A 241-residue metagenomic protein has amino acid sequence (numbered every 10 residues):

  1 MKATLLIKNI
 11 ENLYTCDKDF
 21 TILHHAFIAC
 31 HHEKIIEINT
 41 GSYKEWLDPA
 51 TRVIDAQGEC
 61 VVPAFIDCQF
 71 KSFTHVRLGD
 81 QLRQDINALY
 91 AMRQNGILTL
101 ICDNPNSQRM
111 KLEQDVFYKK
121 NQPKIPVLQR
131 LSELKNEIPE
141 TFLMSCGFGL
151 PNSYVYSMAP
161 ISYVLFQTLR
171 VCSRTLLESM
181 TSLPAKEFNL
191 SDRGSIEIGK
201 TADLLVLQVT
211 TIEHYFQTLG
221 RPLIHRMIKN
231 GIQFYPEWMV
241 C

Functional and structural regions predicted by a protein language model:
M1-L47, I212-H214, I232: N-terminal metal-binding scaffold of metallo-dependent hydrolase/deaminase domains
K2-K8, W46-I86, Y90: Replace "His-x-His-based motif
I10, I28, E33, G58 (+8 more regions): Divalent metal-coordination and catalytic microenvironments
Y14-C16, M180, T201-C241: C-terminal cap of metal-dependent C-N hydrolases
E37, G96-T99, R226: Residues at the N-termini of beta-strands
G41-P49, R109-L112, I125, N136-E137 (+1 more regions): Short loop/helix-cap segments at secondary-structure boundaries that form the rim of catalytic
C68-K71, Q84-V127: Divalent metal-dependent hydrolysis catalytic cores, especially in the metallo-beta-lactamase
K135-V206: His/Asp/Glu-enriched, well-ordered alpha-helical/loop segment that forms or immediately abuts the divalent-metal
